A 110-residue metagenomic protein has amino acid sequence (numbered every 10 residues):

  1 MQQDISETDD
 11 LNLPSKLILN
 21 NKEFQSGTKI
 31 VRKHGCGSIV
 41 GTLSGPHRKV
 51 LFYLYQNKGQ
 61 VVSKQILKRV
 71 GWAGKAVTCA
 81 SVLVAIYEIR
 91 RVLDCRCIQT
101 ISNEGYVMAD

Functional and structural regions predicted by a protein language model:
I5-S26, V31-G35, I39-L43, V82-D110: DNA-binding patch around the recognition helix
S38-G71: Short amphipathic alpha-helical recognition elements used for nucleic-acid or partner binding across transcription
G59, G74, N103-G105: Glycine-centered flexibility sites
V62, K75-A76, C97-I98: Secondary-structure boundary/capping signal
G71-W72, L93: A broad structural signal for alpha-helix termini and local helix breaks/kinks
W72-V82: Short, positively charged loop/turn segments that connect secondary-structure elements
